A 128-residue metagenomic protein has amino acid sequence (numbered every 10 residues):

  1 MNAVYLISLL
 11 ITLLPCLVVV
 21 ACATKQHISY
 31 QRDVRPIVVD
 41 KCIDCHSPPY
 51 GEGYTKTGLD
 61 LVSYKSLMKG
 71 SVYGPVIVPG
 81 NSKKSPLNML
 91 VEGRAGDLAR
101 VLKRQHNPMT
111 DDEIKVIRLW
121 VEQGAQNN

Functional and structural regions predicted by a protein language model:
M1-S29, Q126-N128: N-terminal export/targeting leaders of redox proteins
C22-N128: Aromatic- and Gly/Pro-enriched helix-to-coil junctions and flexible linker segments
